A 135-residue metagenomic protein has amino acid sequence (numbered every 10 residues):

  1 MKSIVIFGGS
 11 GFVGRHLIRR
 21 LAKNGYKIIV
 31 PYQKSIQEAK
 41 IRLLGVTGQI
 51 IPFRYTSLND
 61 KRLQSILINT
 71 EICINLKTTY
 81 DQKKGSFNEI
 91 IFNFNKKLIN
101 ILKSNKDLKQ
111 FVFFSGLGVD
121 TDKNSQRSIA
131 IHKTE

Functional and structural regions predicted by a protein language model:
M1, L108: Phosphate-coordination loops involved in phosphoryl transfer and adenosine-cofactor binding
K2-Y26: N-terminal Rossmann NAD(P)H-binding glycine-rich loop of SDR-like oxidoreductase domains
F7, P31, C73-K77, F111-L117: SDR active-site strand-loop-helix element
R19, K96, E135: Conserved active-site helix of classical SDR/Rossmann-fold NAD(P)-dependent CH-OH oxidoreductases
P31-I36, T56-S57: N-terminal Rossmann-fold cofactor-binding loop
E38-I41: Acidic helix N-cap motif at the loop->helix transition within catalytic regions of sugar-transfer enzymes
L44-K97, I101-N105, L117-S125: NAD(P)H-binding glycine-rich loop region in Rossmannoid oxidoreductase-like domains and their noncatalytic homologs
N124-E135: Active-site Tyr-X1-5-Lys
